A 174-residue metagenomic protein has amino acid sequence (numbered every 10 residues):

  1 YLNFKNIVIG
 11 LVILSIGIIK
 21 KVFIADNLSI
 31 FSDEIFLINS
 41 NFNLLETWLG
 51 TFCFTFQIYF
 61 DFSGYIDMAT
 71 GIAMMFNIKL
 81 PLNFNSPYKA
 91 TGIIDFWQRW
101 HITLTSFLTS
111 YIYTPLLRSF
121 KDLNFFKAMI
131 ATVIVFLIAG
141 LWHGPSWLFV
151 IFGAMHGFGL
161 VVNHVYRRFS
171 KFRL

Functional and structural regions predicted by a protein language model:
Y1-L174: Membrane-embedded transmembrane alpha-helical bundles that form the catalytic cores of multi-pass lipid-modifying
